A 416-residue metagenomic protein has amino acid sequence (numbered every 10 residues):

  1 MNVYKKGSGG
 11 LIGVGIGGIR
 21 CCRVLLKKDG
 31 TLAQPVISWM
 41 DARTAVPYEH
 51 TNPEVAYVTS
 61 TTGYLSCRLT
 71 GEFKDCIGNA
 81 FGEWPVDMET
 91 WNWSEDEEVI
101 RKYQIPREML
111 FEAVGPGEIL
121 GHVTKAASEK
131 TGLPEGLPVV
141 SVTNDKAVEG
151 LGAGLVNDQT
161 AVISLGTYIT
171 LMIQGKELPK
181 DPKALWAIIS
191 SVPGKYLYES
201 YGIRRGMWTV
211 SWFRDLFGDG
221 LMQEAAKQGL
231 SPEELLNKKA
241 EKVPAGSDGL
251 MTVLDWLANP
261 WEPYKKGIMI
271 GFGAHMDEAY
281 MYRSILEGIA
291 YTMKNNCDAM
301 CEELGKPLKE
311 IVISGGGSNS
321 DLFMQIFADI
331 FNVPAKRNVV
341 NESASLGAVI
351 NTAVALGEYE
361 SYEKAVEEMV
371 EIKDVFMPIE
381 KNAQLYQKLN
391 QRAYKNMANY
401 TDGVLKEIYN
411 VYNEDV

Functional and structural regions predicted by a protein language model:
M1-G9, V46: N-terminal phosphate-binding loop and adjacent alpha-helix
G9, E108, K306: Structured loop/turn residues at beta-strand edges in well-structured enzyme cores
G10-I12, G17-R20, T59-G63, N144 (+2 more regions): Short, basic and Ser/Thr-rich N-terminal targeting/leader segments
I12, E89-G194, K227-K238, S318-L322 (+1 more regions): ATP-dependent carbohydrate kinase catalytic cores
I12-Y48, I173-L185, S190-V416: Glycine/Thr-rich phosphate-binding loops that ligate phosphate moieties of nucleotide and other phosphorylated ligands
L26-D29, A33, M40-A42, Y48-N144 (+5 more regions): Gly/Ser/Thr-rich active-site cleft segment
P53-A56, K130-P134, Q159-I163, V354-E368: A polyampholytic, Gly/Pro-enriched intrinsically disordered region
